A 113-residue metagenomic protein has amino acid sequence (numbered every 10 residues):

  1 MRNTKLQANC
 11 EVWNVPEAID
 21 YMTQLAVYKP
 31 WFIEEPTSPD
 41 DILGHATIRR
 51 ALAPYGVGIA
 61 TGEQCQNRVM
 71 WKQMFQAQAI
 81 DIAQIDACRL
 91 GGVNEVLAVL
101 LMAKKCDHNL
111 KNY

Functional and structural regions predicted by a protein language model:
M1-Y113: Catalytic core of soluble alpha/beta enzymes
